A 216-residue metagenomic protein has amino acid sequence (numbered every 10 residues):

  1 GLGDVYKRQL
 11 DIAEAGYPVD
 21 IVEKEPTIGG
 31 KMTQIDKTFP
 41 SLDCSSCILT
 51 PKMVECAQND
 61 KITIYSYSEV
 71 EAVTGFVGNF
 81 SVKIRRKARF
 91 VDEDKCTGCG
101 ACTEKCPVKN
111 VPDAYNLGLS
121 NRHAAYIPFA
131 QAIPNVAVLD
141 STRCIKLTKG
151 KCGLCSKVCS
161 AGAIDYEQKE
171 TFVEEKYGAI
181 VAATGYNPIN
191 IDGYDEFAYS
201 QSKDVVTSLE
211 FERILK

Functional and structural regions predicted by a protein language model:
L2-Y6: Short, small-residue-biased leader/transition segments that mark boundaries at the very start of proteins
A13-T27, T74-S81, T97, A101-A132 (+3 more regions): Iron-sulfur cluster-binding cysteine motifs and their immediate structural context in ferredoxin-like electron-transfer
Q34-Y67, N116-V138, E196-L209: N-terminal glycine-rich dinucleotide-binding loop that anchors FAD/FMN and/or NAD(P) in oxidoreductases
N59-E69, D165-E167, E175: A conserved beta-strand/loop element that lines the FAD pocket in flavoprotein oxidoreductases
R86-T97: Cys/His-rich Zn2+-binding cysteine-cluster or related metal-binding knuckle/ribbon modules and their
D92, V173-A179: Core beta-strand elements of the Rossmann-like FAD/NAD(P) dinucleotide-binding domain in flavoenzyme oxidoreductases
G100-A101, G178-A179, A183-N190: Glycine-/small-residue-rich beta->alpha transition segments that form the dinucleotide
